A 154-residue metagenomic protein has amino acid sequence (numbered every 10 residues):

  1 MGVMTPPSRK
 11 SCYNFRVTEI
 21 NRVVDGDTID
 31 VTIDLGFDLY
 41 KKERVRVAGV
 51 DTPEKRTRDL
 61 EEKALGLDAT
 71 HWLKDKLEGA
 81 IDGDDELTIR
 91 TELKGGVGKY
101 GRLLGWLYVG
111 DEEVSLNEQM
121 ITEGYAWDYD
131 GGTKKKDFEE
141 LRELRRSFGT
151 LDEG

Functional and structural regions predicted by a protein language model:
M1-G154: Small beta-barrel nucleic-acid-binding modules, primarily SNase/OB-fold domains and secondarily Tudor-like barrels
